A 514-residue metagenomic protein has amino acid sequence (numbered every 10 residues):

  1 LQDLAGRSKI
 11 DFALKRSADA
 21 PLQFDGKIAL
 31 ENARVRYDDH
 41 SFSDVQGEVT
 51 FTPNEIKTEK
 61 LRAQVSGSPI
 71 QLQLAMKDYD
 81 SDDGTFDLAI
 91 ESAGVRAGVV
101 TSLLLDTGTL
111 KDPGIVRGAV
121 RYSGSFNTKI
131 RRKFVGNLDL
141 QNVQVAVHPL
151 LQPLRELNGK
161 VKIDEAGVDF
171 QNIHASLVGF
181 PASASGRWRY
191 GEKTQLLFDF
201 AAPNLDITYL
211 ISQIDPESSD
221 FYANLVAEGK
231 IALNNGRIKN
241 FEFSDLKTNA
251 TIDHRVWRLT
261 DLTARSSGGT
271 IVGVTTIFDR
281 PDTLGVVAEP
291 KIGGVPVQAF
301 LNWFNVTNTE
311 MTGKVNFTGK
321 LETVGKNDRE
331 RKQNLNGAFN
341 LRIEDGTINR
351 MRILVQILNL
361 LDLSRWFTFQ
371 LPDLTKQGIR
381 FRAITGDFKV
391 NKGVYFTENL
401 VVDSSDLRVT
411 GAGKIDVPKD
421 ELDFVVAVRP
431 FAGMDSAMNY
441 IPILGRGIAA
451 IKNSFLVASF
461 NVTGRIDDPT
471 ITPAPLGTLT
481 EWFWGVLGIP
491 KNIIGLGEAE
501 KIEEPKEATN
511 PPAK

Functional and structural regions predicted by a protein language model:
L1-F12, D25-R34, E55, K60-R121 (+9 more regions): Small-residue helix/turn framework positions
S17-D19, N127, G236-I238: Short solvent-exposed strand-capping/beta-turn motif centered on an Asx-Ser/Thr pair
D38-H40, H148-L151: Short, solvent-exposed loop/turn segments at secondary-structure boundaries
S185: Exposed aromatic-hydrophobic patches
D468-K514: Gram-negative outer-membrane assembly/targeting C-terminal domains
